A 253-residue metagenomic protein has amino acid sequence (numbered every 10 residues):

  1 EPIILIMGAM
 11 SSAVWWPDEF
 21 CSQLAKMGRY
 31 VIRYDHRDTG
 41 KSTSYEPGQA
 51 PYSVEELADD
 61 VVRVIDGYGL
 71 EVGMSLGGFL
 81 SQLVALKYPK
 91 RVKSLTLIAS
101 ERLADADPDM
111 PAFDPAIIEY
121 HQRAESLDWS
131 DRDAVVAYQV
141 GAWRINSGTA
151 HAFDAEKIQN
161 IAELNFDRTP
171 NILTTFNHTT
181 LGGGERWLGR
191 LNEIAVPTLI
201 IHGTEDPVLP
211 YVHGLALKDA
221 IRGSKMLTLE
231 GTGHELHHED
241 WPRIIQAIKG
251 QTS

Functional and structural regions predicted by a protein language model:
E1-S44: Conserved HGGG/HGGXW glycine-rich cap/lid loop of the alpha/beta-hydrolase fold
D35-T39, E101, T232-G233: Short beta-to-alpha linker loops that shape the active-site pocket of alpha/beta-hydrolase fold enzymes
T39-G73: Active-site loop/oxyanion-hole signature of alpha/beta-hydrolase fold enzymes
G78-P89, L95: Short glycine-enriched nucleophile-adjacent loop and the immediately C-terminal alpha-helix near the catalytic center
S94-W129: Flexible "cap/lid" loop of the alpha/beta hydrolase fold
P115-G189, E193-V196, A216: Alpha/beta-hydrolase
L188, E193-T232: Conserved loop-alpha-helix segment in the C-terminal half of the alpha/beta-hydrolase fold that carries the catalytic
S224-S253: Catalytic active-site module of serine/aspartate enzymes centered on a nucleophile-bearing elbow/loop
